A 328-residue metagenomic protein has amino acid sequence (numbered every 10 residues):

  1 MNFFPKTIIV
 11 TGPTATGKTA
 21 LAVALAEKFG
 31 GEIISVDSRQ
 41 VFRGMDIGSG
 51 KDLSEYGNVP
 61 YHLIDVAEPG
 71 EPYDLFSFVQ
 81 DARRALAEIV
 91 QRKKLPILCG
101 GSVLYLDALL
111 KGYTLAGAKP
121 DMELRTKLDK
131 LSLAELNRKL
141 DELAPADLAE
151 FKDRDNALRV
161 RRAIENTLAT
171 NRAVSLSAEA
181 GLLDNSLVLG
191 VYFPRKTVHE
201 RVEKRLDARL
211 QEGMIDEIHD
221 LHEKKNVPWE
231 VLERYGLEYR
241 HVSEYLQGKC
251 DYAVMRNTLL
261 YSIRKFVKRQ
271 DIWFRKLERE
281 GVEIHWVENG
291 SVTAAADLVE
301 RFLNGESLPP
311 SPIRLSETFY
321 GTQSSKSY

Functional and structural regions predicted by a protein language model:
M1-Y328: Phosphate/pyrophosphate-binding catalytic cores of soluble transferases and nucleic-acid-acting enzymes
